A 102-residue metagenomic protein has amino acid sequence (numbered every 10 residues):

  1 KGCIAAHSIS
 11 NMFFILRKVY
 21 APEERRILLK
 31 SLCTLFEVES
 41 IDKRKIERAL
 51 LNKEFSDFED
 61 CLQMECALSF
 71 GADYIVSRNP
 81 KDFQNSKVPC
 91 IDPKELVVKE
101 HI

Functional and structural regions predicted by a protein language model:
K1-I4, R17-E24, N85, E100-I102: Short, well-structured N-terminal submotif of metal-dependent ribonuclease cores
K1-R17, V38-I41: PIN/NYN-family metal-dependent endoribonuclease catalytic core
S8, E24-L28, K45, Q63: Amphipathic alpha-helical interface surfaces
S10-F13, C33, L50: Amphipathic alpha-helical segments within well-ordered protein domains
I15, N52, S86-P89: Residue-level signal for well-ordered alpha-helical positions
E37-P80: Active-site neighborhoods of divalent-metal-dependent phosphate/nucleic-acid chemistry enzymes
L68-I102: Acidic, PIN/NYN-like endoribonuclease modules and their adjacent C-terminal/linker elements
